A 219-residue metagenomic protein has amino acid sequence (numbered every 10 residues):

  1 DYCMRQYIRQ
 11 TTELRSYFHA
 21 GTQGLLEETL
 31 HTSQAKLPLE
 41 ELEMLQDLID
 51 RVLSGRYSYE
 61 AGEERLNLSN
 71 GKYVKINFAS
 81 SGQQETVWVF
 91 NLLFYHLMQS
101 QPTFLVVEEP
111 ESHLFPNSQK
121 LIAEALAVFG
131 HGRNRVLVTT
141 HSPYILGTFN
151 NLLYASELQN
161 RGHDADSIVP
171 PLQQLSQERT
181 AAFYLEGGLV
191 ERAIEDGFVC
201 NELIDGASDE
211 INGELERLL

Functional and structural regions predicted by a protein language model:
D1-P102, A125, P171-A181, E186-L219: Phosphate-coordinating catalytic segments in nucleotide- and nucleic-acid-processing enzymes
F104-V106: Walker B motif beta-strand of ABC-family P-loop ATPases
E108-P110: Walker B catalytic acidic pair
Q119-H131: Helical segment within the ABC ATPase nucleotide-binding domain
N134-T139: Conserved H-loop
T140-Y144: Conserved H-loop
G147-Q159, S167-F183: Conserved catalytic segment of ABC-fold P-loop ATPases
